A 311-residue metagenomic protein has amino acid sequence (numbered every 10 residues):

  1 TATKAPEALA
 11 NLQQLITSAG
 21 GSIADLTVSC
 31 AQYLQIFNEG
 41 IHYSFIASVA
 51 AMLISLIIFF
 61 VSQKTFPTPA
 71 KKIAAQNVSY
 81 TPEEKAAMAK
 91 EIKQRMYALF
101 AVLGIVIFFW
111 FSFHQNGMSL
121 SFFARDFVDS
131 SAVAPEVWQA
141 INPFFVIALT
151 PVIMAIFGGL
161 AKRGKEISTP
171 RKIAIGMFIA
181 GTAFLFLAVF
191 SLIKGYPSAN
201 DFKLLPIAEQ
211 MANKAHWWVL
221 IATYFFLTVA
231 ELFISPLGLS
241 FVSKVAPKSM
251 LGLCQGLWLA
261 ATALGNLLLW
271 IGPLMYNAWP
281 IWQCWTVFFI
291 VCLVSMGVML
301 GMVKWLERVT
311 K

Functional and structural regions predicted by a protein language model:
T1-A132, F157-K165, M302-K311: Intracellular loop-helix junctions on the cytosolic face of multi-pass helical membrane proteins
F37-G40, L120, D126-A148, E166-I175 (+3 more regions): Loop-to-transmembrane helix entry
I57-V61, A134-R163, I175-L187, G265: Transmembrane alpha-helices of Major Facilitator/SLC transporters
I107-F111, F144, T182, V189 (+3 more regions): Hydrophobic/aromatic residues within the transmembrane alpha-helices of Major Facilitator Superfamily
R171-I234: C-terminal transmembrane helical hairpin of 12-TM major facilitator-type secondary transporters
L232-A246: Intracellular juxtamembrane helix-capping segments at the cytosolic ends of symmetry-related transmembrane helices
S243-Y276: A late C-terminal transmembrane helix in Major Facilitator Superfamily
